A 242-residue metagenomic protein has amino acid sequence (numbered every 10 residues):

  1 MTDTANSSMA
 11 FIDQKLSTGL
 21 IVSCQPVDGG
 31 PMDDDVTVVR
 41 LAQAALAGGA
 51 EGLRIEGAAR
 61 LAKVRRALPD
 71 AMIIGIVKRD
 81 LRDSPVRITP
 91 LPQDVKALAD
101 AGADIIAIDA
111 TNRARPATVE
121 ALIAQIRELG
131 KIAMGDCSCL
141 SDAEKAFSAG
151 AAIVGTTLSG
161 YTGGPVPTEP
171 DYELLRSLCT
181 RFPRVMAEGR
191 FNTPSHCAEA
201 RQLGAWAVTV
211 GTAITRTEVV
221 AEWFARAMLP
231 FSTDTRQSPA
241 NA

Functional and structural regions predicted by a protein language model:
M1-M9, V27-M32, S141, D171-A242: Alpha/beta catalytic cores of nucleotide-metabolism and tRNA/nucleoside-modifying enzymes
T2-K96, D100, A133, S141-S148 (+4 more regions): Conserved N-terminal beta1-alpha1 strand-loop-helix module at the mouth
I21, G52-R54, A107, M134 (+3 more regions): Conserved beta-strand positions in the central sheet of alpha/beta enzyme cores
Q25-V27, G48, D80-L81, A101-R115 (+2 more regions): Glycine-rich phosphate-binding active-site loops on the catalytic face of alpha/beta enzymes
P31-D35, R54-I73, P85-P92, A110-I126 (+4 more regions): Active-site-adjacent beta->alpha loops and helix N-cap segments on the catalytic face of soluble alpha/beta enzymes
Q43-G49, G102-I106, Q125-G130, T180-F182 (+1 more regions): Short, surface-exposed connector motifs at secondary-structure boundaries
L68-D70, L129-K131, G150-A152, T180-R184: Short glycine/proline-enriched coil/turn segments at helix->beta-strand junctions
L122-D136, E144-G155: Compact, aliphatic and Gly/Pro-tolerant "microcore" segments centered on a short helix or tight beta-hairpin and their
